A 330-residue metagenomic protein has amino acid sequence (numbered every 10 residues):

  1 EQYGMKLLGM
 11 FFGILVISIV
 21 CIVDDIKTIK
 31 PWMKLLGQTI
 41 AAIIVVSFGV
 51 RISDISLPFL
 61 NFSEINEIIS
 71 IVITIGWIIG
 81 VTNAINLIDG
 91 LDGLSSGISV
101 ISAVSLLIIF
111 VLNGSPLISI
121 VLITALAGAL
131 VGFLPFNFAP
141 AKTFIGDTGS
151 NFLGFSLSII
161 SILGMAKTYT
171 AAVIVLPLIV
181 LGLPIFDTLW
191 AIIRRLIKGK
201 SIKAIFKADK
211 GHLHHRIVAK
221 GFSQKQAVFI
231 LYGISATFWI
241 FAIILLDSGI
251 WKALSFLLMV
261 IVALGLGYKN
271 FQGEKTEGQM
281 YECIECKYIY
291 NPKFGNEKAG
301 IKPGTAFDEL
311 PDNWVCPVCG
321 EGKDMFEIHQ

Functional and structural regions predicted by a protein language model:
E1-I19, S95-E277: Alpha-helical transmembrane segments
E1-Q2, V23-I29, S47-L60: Transmembrane alpha-helix boundary signature
M5-A41, V45: Hydrophobic alpha-helical hairpins/lids featuring a short glycine-rich hinge
L15-I19, G37-I52, I73-V81, S99-S105 (+1 more regions): Membrane-embedded alpha-helical core segments of multi-pass
C283-C286, C316-C319: Short cysteine-rich clusters marking metal-coordination/redox-active sites
I284-K302: Short, charged low-complexity linear segments at domain edges
I289-K293, N313, G322-M325: Cys/His-rich metal-chelating microdomains
K298-N313: Short linker/helix segments within small regulatory modules
